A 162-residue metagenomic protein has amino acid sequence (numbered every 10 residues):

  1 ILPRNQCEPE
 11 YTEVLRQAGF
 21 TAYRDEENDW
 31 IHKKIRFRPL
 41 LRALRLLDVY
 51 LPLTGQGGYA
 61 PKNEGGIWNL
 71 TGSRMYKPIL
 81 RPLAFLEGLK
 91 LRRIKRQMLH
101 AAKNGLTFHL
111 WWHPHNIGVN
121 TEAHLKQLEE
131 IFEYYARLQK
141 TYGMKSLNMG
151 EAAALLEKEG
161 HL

Functional and structural regions predicted by a protein language model:
L2-N104: Active-site-adjacent pocket scaffolds in enzyme catalytic domains
Q17-W30, G88-L162: C-terminal domain-boundary segment and adjacent tail
